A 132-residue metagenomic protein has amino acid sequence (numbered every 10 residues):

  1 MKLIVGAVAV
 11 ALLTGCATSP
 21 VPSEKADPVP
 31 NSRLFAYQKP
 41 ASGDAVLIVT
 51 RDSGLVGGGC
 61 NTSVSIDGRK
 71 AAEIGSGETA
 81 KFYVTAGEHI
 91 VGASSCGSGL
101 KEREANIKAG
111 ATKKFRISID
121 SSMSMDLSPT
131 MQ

Functional and structural regions predicted by a protein language model:
M1-T18: Sec-dependent bacterial lipoprotein signal peptides
C16-Q132: Short loop/turn and low-complexity linker motifs enriched in small/turn-promoting residues
